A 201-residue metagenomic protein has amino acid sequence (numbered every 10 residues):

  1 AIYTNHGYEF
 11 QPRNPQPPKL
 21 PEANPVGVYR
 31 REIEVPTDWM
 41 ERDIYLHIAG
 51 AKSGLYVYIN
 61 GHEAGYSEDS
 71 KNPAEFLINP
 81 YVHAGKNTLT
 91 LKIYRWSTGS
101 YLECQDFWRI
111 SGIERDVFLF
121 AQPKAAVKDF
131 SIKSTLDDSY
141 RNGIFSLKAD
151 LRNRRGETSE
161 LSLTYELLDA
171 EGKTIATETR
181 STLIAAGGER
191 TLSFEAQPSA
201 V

Functional and structural regions predicted by a protein language model:
A1-Y3: Predominantly extracellular/luminal regions of secreted and cell-surface proteins, especially disulfide-bonded
K19-D129, R155: Accessory beta-strand-rich segments of carbohydrate-active enzymes
V26, A84-G85, N142, A185-E189: Solvent-exposed, conformationally flexible loop/turn segments
R30-E32, Y45-H47, E75, T88-T90 (+4 more regions): Beta-strand secondary-structure signal
V57-I59, N142-L183, R190-L192: Beta-strand-rich binding/interaction modules
S70, S181-T182, A196: A generic structural motif
I78-P80, S193-V201: Short, hydrophobic beta-strand segments
I132-S139: Short beta-strand segments of immunoglobulin-like
